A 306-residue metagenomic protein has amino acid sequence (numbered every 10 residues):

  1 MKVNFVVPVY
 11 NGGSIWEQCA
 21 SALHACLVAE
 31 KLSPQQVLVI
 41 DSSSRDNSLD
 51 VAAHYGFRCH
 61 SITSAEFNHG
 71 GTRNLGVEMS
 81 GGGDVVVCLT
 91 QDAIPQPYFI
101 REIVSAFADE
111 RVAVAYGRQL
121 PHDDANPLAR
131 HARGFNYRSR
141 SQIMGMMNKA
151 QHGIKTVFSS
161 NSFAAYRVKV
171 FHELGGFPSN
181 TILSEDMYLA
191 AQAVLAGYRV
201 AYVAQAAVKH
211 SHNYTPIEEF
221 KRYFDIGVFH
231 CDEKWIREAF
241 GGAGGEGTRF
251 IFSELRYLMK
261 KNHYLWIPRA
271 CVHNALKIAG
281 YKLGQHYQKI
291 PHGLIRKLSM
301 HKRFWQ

Functional and structural regions predicted by a protein language model:
G12-V28: Short, well-formed alpha-helical segments that are part of the catalytic scaffolds of diverse glycosyltransferases
D41-L49, A93: A conserved acidic beta->alpha catalytic loop
S64-S80: Glycine-rich, basic loop-to-helix element that forms the pyrophosphate-binding segment of sugar-nucleotide handling
G83-I94: Short beta-strand-to-loop acidic/aromatic patch adjacent to the donor-nucleotide binding site
Y98-R130: Conserved donor NDP-sugar-binding/catalytic core segment of glycosyltransferases
F135-T156: Short, flexible, basic/aromatic active-site loop/helix in glycosyltransferases
I182-L189: Acidic donor-binding loop at a coil-to-helix junction in glycosyltransferase catalytic cores that engages
D225, D232, A239-Q306: Non-catalytic, C-terminal membrane-associated alpha-helical segments of glycosyltransferases
